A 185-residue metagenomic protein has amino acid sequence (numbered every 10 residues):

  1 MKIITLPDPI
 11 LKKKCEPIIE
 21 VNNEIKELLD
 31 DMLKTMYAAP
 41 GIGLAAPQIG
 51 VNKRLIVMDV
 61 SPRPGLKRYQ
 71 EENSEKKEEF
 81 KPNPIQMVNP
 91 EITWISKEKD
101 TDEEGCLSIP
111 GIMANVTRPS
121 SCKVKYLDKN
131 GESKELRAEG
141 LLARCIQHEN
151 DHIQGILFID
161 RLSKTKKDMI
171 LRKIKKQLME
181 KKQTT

Functional and structural regions predicted by a protein language model:
M1-Q147, H152-T185: Active-site rim/adjacent substrate-binding subdomains
